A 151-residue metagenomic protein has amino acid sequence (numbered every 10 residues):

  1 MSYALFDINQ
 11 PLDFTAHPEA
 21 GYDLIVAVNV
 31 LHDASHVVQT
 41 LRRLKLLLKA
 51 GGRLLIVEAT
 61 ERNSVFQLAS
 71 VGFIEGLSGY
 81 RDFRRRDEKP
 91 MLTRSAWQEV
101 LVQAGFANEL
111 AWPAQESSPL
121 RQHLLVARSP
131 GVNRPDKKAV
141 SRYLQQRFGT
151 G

Functional and structural regions predicted by a protein language model:
M1-G151: 4′-phosphopantetheine-dependent carrier domains
